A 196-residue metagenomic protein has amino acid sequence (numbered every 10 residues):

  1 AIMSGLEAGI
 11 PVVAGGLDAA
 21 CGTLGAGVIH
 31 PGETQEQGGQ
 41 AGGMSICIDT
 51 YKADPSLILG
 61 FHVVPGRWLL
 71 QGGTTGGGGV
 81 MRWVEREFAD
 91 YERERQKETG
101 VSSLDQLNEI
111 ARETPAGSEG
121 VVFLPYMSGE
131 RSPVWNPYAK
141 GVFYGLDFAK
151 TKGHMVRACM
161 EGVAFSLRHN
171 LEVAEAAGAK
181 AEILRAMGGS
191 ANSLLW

Functional and structural regions predicted by a protein language model:
A1-W196: Active-site core segments that coordinate phosphate-bearing ligands/cofactors across diverse enzyme families
